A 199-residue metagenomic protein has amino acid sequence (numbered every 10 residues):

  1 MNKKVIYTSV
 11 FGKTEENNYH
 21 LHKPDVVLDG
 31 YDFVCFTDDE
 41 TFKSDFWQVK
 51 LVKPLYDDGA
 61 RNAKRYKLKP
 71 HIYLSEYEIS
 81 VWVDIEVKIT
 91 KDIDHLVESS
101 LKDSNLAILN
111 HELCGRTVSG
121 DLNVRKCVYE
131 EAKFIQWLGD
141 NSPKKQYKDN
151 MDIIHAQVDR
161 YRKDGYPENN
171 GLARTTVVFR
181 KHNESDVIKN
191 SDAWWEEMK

Functional and structural regions predicted by a protein language model:
M1-K64, Y73-Y77, M198-K199: N-terminal anchoring/stem segment of glycosyltransferases
K3, G30-D32, S104-N105, R174-T176: Short, surface-exposed beta-edge/turn micro-motifs
F11-T14, E40-T41, P54-D57, V87-I89 (+3 more regions): Short, solvent-exposed loop/turn segments at secondary-structure junctions
T14-E16, F42-S44, I89-D92, V97-E98 (+3 more regions): Short catalytic/ligand-binding loop motif for oxyanion handling, primarily in non-cytosolic enzymes, centered on
F33-C35, V49, S80-W82, L106-I108 (+1 more regions): Conserved beta-strand scaffold positions in the cores of enzyme catalytic domains, especially in NTP/NDP-utilizing
R61-K69, H95, H155-R162: Short acidic (Asp/Glu) patches
L68-D121, R125-I135: GT-A fold catalytic core of metal-dependent nucleotide-sugar glycosyltransferases, centered on the diacidic
L138-K199: Catalytic core and acceptor-binding pocket of nucleotide-sugar-dependent glycosyltransferases
